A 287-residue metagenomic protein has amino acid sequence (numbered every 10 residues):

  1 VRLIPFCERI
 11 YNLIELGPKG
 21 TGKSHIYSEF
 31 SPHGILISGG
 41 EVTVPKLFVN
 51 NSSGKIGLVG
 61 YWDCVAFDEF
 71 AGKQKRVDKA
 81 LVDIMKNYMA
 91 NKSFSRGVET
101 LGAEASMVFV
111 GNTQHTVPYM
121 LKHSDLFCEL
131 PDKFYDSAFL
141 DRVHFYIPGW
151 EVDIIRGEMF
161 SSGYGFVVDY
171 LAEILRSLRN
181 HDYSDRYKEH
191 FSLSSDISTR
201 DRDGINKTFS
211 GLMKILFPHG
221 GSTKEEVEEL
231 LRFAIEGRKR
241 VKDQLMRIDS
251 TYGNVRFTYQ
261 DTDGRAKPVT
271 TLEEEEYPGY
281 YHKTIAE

Functional and structural regions predicted by a protein language model:
V1-Y119, H123-L126, D141, Q260-H282: Conserved ASCE/P-loop NTPase catalytic core
Y11, Y27, Y61, Y88 (+11 more regions): Sequence-level detector for tyrosine residue identity
L13, I37, D182, L216-G220: Amphipathic alpha-helical interaction segments
Y88-K92, I174-L178, L212-L216, R238: Hydrophobic, Leu/Ile/Phe/Ala-enriched alpha-helical segments that form helix-helix packing faces
T100-M107, N112-M213: Phosphate-sensing "switch" segment of ASCE/P-loop ATPases
E158-M159, D185-Y259: C-terminal helical "lid" subdomain and adjoining coupling/linker elements of P-loop NTPases
E173-R179, K239-A286: Extended alpha-helical interface modules used as scaffolds for assembling large macromolecular complexes
